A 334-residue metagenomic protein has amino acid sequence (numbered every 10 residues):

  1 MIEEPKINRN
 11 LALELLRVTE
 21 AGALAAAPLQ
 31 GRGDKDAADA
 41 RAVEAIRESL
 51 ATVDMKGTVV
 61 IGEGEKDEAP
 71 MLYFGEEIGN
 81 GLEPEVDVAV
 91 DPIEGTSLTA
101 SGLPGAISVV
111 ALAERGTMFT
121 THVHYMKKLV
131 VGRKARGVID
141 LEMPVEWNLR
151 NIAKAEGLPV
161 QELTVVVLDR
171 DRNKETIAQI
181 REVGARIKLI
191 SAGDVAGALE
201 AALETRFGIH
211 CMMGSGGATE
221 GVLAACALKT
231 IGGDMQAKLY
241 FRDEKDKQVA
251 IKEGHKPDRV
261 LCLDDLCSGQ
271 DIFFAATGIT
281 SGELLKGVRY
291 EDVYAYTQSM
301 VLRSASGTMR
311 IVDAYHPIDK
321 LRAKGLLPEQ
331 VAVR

Functional and structural regions predicted by a protein language model:
M1-A89, K154, V195, Q270 (+3 more regions): N-terminal subdomain of lithium-sensitive/metallo-dependent phosphomonoesterases centered on the IMPase/IPPase/PAP
R9-A12, G33, S97, R136-G137 (+1 more regions): A short glycine/serine-rich beta->alpha loop
V18, G22, P104, T219-L223: Catalytic-loop motifs flanking and including active-site residues across diverse enzymes
I78-G79, S108-A111, G208-M212: Short basic, glycine-rich beta-strand/loop surfaces that mediate nucleic-acid
E83-E94, L98-F119: DPxDG-like acidic metal-binding loop motif
I107-S108, K128, I318-L321: A short local loop/turn or secondary-structure capping micro-motif enriched for an aromatic residue
A113-D140: Flexible glycine-/small-residue-enriched beta->alpha junction loops that bind anionic phosphate/pyrophosphate groups
E142-Y294, Q298-R303, D313, K320: An extended, acidic
